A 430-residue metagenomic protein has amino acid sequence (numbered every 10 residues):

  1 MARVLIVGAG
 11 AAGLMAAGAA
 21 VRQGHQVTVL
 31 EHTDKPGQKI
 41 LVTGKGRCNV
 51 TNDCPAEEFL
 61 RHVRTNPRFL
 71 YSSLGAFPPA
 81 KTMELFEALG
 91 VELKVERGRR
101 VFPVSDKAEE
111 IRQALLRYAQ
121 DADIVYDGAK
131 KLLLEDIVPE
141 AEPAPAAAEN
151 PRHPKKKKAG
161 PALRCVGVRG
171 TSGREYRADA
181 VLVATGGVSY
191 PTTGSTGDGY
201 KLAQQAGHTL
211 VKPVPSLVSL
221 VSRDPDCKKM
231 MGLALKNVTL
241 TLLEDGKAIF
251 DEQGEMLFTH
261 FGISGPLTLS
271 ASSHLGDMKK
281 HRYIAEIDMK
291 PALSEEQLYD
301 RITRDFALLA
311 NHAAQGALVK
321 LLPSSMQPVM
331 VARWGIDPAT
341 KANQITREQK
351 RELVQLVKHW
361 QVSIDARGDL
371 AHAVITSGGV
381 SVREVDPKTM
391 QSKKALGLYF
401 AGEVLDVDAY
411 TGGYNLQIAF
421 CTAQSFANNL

Functional and structural regions predicted by a protein language model:
A2-V29, F426-L430: N-terminal Rossmann-like FAD-binding beta1-loop-alpha1 element of flavoenzymes
L5-V7, E175-S189, A203-Q204, M256-T259 (+2 more regions): Short hydrophobic core segments
V21-K45: Glycine-rich FAD pyrophosphate-binding loop
D34-P36, L41-V42, V50, A56-E57 (+3 more regions): An anion/pyrophosphate-binding glycine-rich loop and adjacent beta-alpha core in soluble alpha-beta enzymes
R47-V95: Glycine-rich active-site loop/strand segments that organize a redox cofactor
G75-A180: Feature captures the FAD/FMN-dependent oxidoreductase FAD-binding
Y126-G128, L133, P154, A159 (+1 more regions): A glycine-rich dinucleotide-binding beta-alpha-beta segment and adjacent secondary-structure elements that constitute
A180-D226: Glycine-rich loop(s) and the adjacent beta-strand/alpha-helix scaffold that form part
